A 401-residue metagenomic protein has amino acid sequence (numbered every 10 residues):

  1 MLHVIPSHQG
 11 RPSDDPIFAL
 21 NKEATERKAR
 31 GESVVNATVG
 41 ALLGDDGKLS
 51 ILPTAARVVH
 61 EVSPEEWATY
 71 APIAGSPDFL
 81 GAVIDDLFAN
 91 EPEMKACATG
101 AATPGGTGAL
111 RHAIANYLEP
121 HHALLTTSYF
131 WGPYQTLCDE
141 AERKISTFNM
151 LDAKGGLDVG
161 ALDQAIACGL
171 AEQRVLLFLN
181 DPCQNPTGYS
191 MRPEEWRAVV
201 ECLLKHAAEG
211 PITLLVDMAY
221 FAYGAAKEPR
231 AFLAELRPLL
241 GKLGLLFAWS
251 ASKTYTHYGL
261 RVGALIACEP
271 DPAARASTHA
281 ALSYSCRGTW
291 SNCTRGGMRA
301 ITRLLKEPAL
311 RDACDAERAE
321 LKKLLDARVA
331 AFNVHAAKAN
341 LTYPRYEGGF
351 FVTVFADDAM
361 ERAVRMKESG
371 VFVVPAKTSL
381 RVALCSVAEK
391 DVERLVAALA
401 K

Functional and structural regions predicted by a protein language model:
M1-Q9: Generic N-terminal amphipathic, Lys/Arg-enriched alpha-helix
G10-G105: N-terminal small-domain helix-loop-helix segment of the aminotransferase-like
G44-D45, C314-M366, S386: Conserved PLP-binding catalytic core of the aspartate aminotransferase-like
S63-G210, F221-L239: Conserved core of the PLP fold type I
P77, D85, A89, E93 (+4 more regions): PLP-dependent enzyme catalytic core of the Aspartate aminotransferase-like
C97, R345-F351, P375-S379: Short Gly/Ser/Thr- and Asp/Glu-enriched loop/turn motifs at secondary-structure junctions
L215: Generic enzyme active-site microenvironment
P238-R318, K322: Conserved core segment of the aminotransferase class I/II
